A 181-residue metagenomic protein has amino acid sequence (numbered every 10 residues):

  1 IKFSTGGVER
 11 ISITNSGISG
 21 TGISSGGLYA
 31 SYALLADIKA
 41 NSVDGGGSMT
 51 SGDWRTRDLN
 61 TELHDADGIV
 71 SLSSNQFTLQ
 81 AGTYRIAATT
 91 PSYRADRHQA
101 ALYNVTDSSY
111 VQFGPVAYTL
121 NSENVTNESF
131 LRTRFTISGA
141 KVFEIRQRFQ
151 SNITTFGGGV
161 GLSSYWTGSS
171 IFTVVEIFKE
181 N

Functional and structural regions predicted by a protein language model:
I1-G22: Beta-strand-rich receptor-binding modules of extracellular spikes/adhesins
F3, S25-N181: Extracellular jelly-roll beta-sandwich "head" domains, especially the C-terminal globular C1q domain
